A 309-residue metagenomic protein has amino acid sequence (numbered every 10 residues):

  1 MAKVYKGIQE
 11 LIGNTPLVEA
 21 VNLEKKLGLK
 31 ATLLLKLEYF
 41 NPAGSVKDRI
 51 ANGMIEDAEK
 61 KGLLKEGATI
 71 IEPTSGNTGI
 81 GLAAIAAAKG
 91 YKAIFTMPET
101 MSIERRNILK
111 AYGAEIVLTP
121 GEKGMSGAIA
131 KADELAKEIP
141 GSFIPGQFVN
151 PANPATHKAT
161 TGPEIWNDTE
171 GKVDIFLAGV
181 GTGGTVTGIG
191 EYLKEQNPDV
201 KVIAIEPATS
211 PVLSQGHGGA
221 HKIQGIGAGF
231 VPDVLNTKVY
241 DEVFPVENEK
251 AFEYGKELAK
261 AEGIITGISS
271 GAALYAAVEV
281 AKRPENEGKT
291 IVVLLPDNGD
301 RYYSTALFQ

Functional and structural regions predicted by a protein language model:
M1-Q309: PLP-dependent amino-acid enzyme catalytic core
